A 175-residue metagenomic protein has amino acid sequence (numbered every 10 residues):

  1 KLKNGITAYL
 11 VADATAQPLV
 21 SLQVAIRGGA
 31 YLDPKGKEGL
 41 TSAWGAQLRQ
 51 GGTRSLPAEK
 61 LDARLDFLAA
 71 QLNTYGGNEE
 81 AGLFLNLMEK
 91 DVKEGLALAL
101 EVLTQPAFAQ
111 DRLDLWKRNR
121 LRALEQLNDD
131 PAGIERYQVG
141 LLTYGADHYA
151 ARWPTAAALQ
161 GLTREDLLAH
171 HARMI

Functional and structural regions predicted by a protein language model:
K1, H171-I175: Short, intrinsically disordered, charge-balanced linker/junction segments flanking boundaries in proteins
L2-K3, D13: Active-site beta-strand termini and strand-to-loop segments that position acidic
Y9-V11, T15-R49, T53-T104, K117-E125 (+1 more regions): M16 family metallopeptidases and their MPP-like homologs
A107-F108, L113, L162-R164, H170: Peptidyl-prolyl cis-trans isomerase
N128, A169-A172: A generic local secondary-structure boundary/capping motif
